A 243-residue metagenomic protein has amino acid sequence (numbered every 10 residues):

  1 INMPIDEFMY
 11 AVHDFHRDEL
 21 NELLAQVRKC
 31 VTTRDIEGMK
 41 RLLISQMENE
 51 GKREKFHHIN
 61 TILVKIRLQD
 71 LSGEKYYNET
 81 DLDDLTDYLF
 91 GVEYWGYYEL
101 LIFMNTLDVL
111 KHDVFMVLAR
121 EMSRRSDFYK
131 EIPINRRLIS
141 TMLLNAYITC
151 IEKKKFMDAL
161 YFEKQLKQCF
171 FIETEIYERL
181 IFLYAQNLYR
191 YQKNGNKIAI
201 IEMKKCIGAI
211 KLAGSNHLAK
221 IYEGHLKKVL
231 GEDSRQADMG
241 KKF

Functional and structural regions predicted by a protein language model:
N2-E19: Short C-terminal boundary/hinge segments that cap the last helix of small helical domains
H13-D18, K52-T61, W95-L101, P133-M142 (+2 more regions): Alpha-solenoid helical repeat architecture
V27-G38, D70, E74, L107 (+3 more regions): Hydrophobic/aromatic side-chain positions at a characteristic register within alpha-helices of tetratricopeptide repeats
I36-L42, N78, F115-M116, F156-L160 (+2 more regions): Solenoid-repeat scaffolds in large eukaryotic assemblies
L43-E48, D84-F90, S123-K130, Y161-I172 (+1 more regions): Amphipathic alpha-helical segments of tetratricopeptide repeats
I44-E152: Mid-protein regulatory/catalytic core that forms ligand/cofactor-binding pockets and protein-protein interaction
I148-K153, Y161-I201, K205, I210: Extended alpha-helical scaffolding segments
G195-F243: C-terminal non-catalytic interaction modules
